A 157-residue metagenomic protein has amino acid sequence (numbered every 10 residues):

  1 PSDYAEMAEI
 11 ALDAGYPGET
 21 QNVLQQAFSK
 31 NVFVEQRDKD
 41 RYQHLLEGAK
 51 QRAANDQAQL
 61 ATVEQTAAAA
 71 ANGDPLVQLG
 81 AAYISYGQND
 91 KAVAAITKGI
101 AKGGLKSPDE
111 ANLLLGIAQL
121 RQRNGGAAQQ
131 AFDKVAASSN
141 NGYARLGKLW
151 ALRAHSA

Functional and structural regions predicted by a protein language model:
P1, D13-G18, L45-T66, L120-Q130 (+1 more regions): Alpha-helical linker/edge segments of TPR/alpha-solenoid repeat scaffolds and analogous pre-/post-domain helices
P1, L12-A14, F28-V34, A61-A71 (+2 more regions): Solenoid-like repeat scaffolds
D3-Y4, P75: Structural recognition of alpha-solenoid helical scaffolds
Y4, Y16, Y42, Y83-Y86 (+1 more regions): Sequence-level detector for tyrosine residue identity
A8: Acidic, glycine-rich loop-and-beta core segments that form the ion-binding/anion-interacting portion of active sites
E19-K30: Structured, non-catalytic alpha/beta "coupling" segments that mediate domain-domain communication and provide generic
E35-A82, A94-A95: Flexible internal linker/loop segments at domain or repeat junctions
A71-A157: C-terminal soluble interaction/assembly domains
